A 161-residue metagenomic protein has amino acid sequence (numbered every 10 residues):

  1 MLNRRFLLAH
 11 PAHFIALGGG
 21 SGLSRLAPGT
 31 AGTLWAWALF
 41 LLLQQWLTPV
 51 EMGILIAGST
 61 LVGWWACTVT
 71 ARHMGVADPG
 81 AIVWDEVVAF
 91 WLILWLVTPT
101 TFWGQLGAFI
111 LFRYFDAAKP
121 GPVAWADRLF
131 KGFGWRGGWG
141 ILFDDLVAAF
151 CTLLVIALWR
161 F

Functional and structural regions predicted by a protein language model:
M1-T33, W65-L94, R113-F150: Interhelical loop and helix-boundary elements at the membrane-water interface of polytopic inner-membrane proteins
R5, T60, T100-G104, D116: A generic helix-loop boundary/linker signal
H13-F14, T33, T48, M52 (+5 more regions): Residue-level signature of transmembrane alpha-helical entry/exit and packing/kink sites in multi-pass membrane
S24-Q44, E51-I54, G58-S59, T70: Short Lys/Arg-rich amphipathic alpha-helical segments
A38, L42, V69, H73 (+2 more regions): Membrane-interface helix caps of multi-pass small-molecule transporters
F40-I54, I93-L106, I156-F161: Helix-coil boundary and interhelical linker segments in multi-pass alpha-helical membrane proteins
L41, I56-W65, A89, L94-W95 (+2 more regions): Alpha-helical transmembrane segments of multi-pass membrane proteins
L42-A57, W125-G137: Membrane interface segments of multi-pass transport proteins and intramembrane proteases
